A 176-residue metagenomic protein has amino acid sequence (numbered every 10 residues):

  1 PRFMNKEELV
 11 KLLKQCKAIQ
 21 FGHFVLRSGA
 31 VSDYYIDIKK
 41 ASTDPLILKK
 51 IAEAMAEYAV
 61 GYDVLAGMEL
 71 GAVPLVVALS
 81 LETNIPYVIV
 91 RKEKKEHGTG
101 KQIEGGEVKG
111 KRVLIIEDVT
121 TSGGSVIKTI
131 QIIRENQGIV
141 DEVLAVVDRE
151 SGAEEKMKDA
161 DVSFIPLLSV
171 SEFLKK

Functional and structural regions predicted by a protein language model:
F3-V60: Active-site-facing substrate-recognition patch
K6-L12, Q131-K176: PRPP-dependent phosphoribosyltransferase catalytic core
I51-M55, L70, T83: A glycine-rich, hydrophobic loop/mini-helix early in the fold
M55-D63, I130-N136: Phosphate/pyrophosphate-binding loops at sites that engage ATP/ADP/AMP, CoA/4′-phosphopantetheine, polyphosphate
Y62-G71, L144: Short glycine-rich phosphate-binding loop at a beta-alpha junction
D63, K111, D141: Conserved acidic residues
L75-L114, S122-I127: Short, glycine/charge-rich flexible loops or terminal/linker lids adjacent to PRPP-binding catalytic cores
